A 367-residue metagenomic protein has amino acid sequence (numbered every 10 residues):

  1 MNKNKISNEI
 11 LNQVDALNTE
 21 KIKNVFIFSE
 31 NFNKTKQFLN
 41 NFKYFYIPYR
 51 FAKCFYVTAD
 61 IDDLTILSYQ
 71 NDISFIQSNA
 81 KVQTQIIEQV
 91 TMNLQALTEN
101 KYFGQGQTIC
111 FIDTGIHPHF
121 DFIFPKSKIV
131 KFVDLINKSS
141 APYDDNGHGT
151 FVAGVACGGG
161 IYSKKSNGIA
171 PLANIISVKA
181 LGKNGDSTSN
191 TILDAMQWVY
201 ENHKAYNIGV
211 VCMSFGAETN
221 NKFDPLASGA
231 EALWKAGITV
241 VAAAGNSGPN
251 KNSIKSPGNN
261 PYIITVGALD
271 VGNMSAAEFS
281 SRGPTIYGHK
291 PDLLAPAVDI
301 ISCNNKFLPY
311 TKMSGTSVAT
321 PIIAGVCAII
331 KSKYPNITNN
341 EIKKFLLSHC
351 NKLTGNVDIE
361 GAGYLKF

Functional and structural regions predicted by a protein language model:
M1-I10, N33-A96: Autoinhibitory propeptides
Q13-S29: Short glycine-/aliphatic-rich beta-strand segments at the starts of folded cytosolic domains
F26, A180-Y262, T285-G288, K306-T320 (+2 more regions): Substrate-binding/access-modulating region of protease and related hydrolase catalytic domains
F28-E30, A59, N79, F111-G115 (+10 more regions): Active-site-proximal beta-strand/loop segments in catalytic clefts of secreted hydrolases
T84, P118-F120, N220, N246-N252 (+1 more regions): Active-site environment of divalent metal-dependent phosphoester hydrolases
E99-F111, I116-V130, S140-N190, Y206-G209 (+5 more regions): Subtilisin-like serine protease catalytic core
D113, G258-S332, N336, Y364: Extracellular S/T/G-rich loop segment that most often corresponds to the catalytic His/Ser-adjacent loop
A153-A156, I176-G182, S253, A297-E360: Hydrolase catalytic cores
